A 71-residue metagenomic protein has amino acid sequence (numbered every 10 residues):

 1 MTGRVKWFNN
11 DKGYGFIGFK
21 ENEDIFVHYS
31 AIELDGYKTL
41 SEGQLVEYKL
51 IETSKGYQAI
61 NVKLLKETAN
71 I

Functional and structural regions predicted by a protein language model:
R4-A31, G36-Y37, N61: S1/OB-fold single-stranded RNA-binding interface
A31, S41, K66-N70: Alpha-helix boundary/capping detector
L34-E47: Short nucleic-acid-contacting surface segments enriched for D/E, G, S/T with interspersed K/R
T53-I71: OB-fold/S1-family single-stranded nucleic acid-binding modules
